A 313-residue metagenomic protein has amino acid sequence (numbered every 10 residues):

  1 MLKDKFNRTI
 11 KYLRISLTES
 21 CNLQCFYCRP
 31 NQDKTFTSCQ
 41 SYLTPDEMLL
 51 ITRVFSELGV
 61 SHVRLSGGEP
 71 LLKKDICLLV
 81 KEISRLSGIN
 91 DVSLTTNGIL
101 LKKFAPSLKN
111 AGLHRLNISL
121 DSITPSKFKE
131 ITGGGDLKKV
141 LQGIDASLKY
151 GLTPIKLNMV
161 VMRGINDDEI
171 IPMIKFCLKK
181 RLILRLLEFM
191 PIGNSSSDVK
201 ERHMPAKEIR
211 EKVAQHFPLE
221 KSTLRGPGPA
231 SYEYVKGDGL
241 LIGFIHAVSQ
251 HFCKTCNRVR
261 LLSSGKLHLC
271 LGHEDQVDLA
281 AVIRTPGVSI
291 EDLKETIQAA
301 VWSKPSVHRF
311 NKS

Functional and structural regions predicted by a protein language model:
M1-Y12, K175, K179, F189-S313: Auxiliary Fe-S-binding modules of radical SAM enzymes
F6-T44, L271: Canonical Radical SAM [4Fe-4S] cluster-binding loop centered on the CxxxCxxC motif and its immediate flanking residues
T9, R14, Y27, I51 (+5 more regions): Residue-level recognition of specific faces of alpha-helices
T18-S20, A111, K236, L262: A short, compositionally biased micro-patch
L23, P125-S126, H251, V277: Glycine-centered loop/turn positions within well-structured domains that cap or flank conserved ligand/cofactor-binding
Q24, C28, K73, S126 (+3 more regions): Residues that scaffold the ATP/ADP-binding catalytic core of kinase and kinase-like folds
D33-S38, T124-I131, G193-S197, D278-A280: A short acidic, helix-capping loop that chelates divalent metal ions and anchors anionic groups
Y42-L65, L72-L187: Radical SAM/AdoMet-radical enzyme domain recognition
